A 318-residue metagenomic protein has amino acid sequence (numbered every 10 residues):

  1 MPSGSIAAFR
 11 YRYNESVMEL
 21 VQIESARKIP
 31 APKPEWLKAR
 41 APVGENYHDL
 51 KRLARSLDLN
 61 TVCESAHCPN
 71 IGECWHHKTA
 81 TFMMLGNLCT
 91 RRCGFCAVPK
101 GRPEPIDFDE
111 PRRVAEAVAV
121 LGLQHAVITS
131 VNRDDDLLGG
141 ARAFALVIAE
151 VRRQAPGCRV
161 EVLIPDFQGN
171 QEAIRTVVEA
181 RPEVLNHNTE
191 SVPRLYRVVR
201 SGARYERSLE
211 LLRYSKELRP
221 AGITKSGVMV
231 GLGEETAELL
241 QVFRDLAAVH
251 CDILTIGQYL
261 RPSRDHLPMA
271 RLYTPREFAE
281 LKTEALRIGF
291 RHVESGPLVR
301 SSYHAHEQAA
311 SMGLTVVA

Functional and structural regions predicted by a protein language model:
P2-T81, R112, E116, L146-C158 (+2 more regions): Auxiliary Fe-S-binding modules of radical SAM enzymes
V62-C74, L85-K100: Local cysteine-cluster metal-coordination motifs and their immediate loop/turn environment, predominantly Fe-S cluster
E64, M84-L85, T129, L163 (+2 more regions): A secondary-structure boundary/capping signal
A80, R91, L185: Change "...and in nucleic-acid phosphodiester-cleaving endonucleases..." to "...and in nucleic-acid processing enzymes
N87, P165-Q168, G233, L298: Short, surface-exposed acidic/glycine-rich loop or hinge patches that mediate macromolecular interfaces
N87-T90, L123, E190-V192, Y259-R261: Short connector loops/turns at beta-strand edges and beta->alpha or beta->beta junctions
L88, R92, A97, G122 (+4 more regions): Conserved functional loop/turn residues at catalytic and ligand-binding sites
A97-R113, V120-Q171, V177-L211, K225 (+1 more regions): Core AdoMet radical
